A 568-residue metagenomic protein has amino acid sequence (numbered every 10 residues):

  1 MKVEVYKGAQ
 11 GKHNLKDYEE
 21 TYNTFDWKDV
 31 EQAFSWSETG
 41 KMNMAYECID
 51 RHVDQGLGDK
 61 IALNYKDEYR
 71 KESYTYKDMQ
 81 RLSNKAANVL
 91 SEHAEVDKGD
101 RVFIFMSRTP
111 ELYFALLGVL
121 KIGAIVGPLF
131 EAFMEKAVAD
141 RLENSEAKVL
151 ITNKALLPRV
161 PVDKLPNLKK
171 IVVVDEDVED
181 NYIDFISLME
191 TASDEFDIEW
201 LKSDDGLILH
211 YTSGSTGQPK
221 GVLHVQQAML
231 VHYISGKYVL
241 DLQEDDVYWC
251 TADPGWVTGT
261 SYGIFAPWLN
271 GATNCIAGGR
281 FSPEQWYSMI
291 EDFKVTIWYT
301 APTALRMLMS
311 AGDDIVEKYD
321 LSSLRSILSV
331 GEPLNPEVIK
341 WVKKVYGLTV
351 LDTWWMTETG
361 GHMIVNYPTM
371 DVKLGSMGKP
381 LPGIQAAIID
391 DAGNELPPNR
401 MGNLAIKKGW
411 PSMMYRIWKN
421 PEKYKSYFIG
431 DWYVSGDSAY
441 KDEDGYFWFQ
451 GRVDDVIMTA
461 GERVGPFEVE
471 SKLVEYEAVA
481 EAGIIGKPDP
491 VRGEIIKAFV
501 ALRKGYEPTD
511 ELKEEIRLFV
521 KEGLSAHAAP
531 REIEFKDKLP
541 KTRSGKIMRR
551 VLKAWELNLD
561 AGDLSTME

Functional and structural regions predicted by a protein language model:
K2-Y6, Q10, L117, K121-S187 (+2 more regions): Structural core segment of the AMP-binding/adenylate-forming
A45, D59-L117, M134-A139, D184-E190 (+1 more regions): Conserved AMP-binding/adenylate-forming core of the ANL superfamily
D59-I61, V173-E176, M189-Y211, Q218 (+2 more regions): Conserved pre-ATP/AMP-binding loop-to-beta segment of ANL
S73-K77, E199, L207-V231: Conserved AMP-binding A3 loop
K136-E143, K148-K154, E291, W298 (+6 more regions): AMP-binding/adenylate-forming catalytic core of the ANL superfamily
L230-V247, P254-I297, S310-A311: Conserved AMP-binding/adenylation subdomain of ANL enzymes
L269-A272, V295-T300, M309-V372, Q385 (+1 more regions): Gly/Ser/Thr-rich phosphate-binding loop
P380-G383, N394-S426, E462-V464: Conserved ATP/PPi-binding loop(s) of AMP-dependent carboxylate-activating enzymes
